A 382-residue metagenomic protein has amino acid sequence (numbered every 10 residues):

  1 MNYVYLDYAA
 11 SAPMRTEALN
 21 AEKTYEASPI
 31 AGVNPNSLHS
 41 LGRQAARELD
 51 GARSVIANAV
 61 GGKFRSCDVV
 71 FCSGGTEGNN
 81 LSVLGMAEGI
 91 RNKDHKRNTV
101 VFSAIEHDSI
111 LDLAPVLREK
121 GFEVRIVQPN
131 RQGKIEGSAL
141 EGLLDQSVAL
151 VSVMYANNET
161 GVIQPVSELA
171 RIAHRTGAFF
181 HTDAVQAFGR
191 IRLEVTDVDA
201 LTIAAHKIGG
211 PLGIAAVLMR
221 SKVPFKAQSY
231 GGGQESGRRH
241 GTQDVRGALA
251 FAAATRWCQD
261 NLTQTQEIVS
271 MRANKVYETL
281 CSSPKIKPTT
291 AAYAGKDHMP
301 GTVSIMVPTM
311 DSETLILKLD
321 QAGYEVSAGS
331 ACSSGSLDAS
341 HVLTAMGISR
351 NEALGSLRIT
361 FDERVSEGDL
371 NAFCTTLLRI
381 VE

Functional and structural regions predicted by a protein language model:
M1-E382: Pyridoxal 5′-phosphate
